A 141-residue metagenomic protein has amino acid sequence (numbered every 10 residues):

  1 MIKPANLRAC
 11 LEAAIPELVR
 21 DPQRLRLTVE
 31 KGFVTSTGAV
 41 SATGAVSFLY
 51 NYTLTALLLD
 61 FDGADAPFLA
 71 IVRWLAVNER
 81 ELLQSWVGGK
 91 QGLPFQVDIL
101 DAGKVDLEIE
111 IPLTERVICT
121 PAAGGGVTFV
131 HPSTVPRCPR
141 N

Functional and structural regions predicted by a protein language model:
M1-L49, L57-N141: Long, contiguous binding/interaction regions
